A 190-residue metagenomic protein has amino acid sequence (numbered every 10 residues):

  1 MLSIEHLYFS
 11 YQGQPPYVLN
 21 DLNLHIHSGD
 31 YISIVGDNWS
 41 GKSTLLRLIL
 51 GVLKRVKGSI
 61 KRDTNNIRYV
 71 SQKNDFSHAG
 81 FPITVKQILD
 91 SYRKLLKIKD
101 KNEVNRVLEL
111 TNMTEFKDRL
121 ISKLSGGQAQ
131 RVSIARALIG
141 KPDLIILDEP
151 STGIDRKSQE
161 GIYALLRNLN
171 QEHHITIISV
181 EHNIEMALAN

Functional and structural regions predicted by a protein language model:
M1-I4, Y8-D21, K54: A short, flexible loop at the N-terminus of ABC-type nucleotide-binding domains that lies
L50: Helix-to-loop junction immediately C-terminal to a conserved catalytic motif
K101-F116: Conserved ABC ATPase "signature" region
L120-L124: Conserved ABC ATPase signature
I145-D148: Catalytic Walker B motif of ABC-type/P-loop ATPase nucleotide-binding domains
R156-S158: Helix N-cap at the start of a conserved alpha-helix in ABC-type nucleotide-binding domains
E181-H182: H-loop/switch region of ABC-family ATPase nucleotide-binding domains
